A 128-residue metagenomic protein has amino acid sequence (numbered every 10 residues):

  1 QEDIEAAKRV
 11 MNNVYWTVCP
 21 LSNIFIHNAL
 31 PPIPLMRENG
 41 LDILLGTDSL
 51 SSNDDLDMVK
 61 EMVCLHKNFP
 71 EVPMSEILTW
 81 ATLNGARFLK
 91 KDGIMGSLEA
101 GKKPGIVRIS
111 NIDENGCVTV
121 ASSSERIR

Functional and structural regions predicted by a protein language model:
E5-N12: Acidic (Asp/Glu)-rich catalytic clusters
C19, A29-N111: His/Asp/Glu-enriched, well-ordered alpha-helical/loop segment that forms or immediately abuts the divalent-metal
S22: Short glycine-rich anion-binding loops that position phosphate/pyrophosphate groups of nucleotides and phosphorylated
F25-I26: Helical hairpin unit composed of two closely spaced alpha helices linked by a short loop
D113-T119: Short, Lys/Arg- and Gly-enriched loop/turn segments at beta-strand edges
S123-R128: Short peripheral tails and domain-boundary helices/loops at the edges of structured domains
